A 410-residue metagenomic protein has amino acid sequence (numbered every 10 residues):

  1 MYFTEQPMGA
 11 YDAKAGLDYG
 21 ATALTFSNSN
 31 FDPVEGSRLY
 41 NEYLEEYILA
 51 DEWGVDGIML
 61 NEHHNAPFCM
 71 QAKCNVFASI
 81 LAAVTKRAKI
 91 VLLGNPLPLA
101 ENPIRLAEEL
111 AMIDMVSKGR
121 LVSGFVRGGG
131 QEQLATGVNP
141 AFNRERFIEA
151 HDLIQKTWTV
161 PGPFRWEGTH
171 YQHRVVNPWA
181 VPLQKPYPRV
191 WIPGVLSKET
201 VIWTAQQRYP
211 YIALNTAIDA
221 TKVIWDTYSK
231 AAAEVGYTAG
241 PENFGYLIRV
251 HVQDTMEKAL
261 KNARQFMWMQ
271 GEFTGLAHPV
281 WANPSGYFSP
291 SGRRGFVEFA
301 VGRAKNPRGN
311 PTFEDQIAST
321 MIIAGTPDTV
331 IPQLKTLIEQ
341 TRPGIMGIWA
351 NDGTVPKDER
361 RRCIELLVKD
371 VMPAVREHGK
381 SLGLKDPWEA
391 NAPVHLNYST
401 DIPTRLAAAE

Functional and structural regions predicted by a protein language model:
M1-E5, I58-L60, I90-G94, L121-F125 (+4 more regions): Hydrophobic faces of well-ordered beta-strands that scaffold small-molecule active sites in alpha/beta enzyme cores
M1-T85, K89, Y187-P188, D386-A390 (+2 more regions): N-terminal beta1-alpha1-beta2 module of alpha/beta enzyme domains
E5-F31, E52, R144-W179, A220-P343 (+2 more regions): An alpha-helical appendage that flanks or caps ligand/catalytic pockets
T25-N41, G94-I104, P186-L196, V250-Q253 (+1 more regions): Active-site mouth loops of central-metabolism enzymes
A50, E62, L81, I113 (+8 more regions): Conserved, mostly hydrophobic/aromatic
D51-E52, A78-R87, L110-L121, I202-Q206 (+2 more regions): Acidic (Asp/Glu)-rich catalytic clusters
G57-F77, P96-L97, L134, N215-T216 (+1 more regions): Glycine-rich, proline-tolerant flexible connector loops at the mouths of alpha/beta enzymes
L196-A220, I224-W225, S229: A conserved active-site cap/scaffold subdomain adjacent to cofactor or substrate pockets
